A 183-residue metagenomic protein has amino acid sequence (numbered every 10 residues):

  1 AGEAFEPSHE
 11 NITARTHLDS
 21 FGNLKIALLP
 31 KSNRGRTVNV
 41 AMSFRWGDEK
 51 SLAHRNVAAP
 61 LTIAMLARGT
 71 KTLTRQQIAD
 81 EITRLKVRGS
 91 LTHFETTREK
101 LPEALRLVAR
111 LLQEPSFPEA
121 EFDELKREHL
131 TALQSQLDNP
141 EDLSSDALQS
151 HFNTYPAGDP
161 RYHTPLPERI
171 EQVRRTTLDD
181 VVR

Functional and structural regions predicted by a protein language model:
A1-L85, H93, R106, V182-R183: His/Glu-rich zincin catalytic helix
A79-R183: Acidic/histidine-enriched segments that form metal/cofactor-coordinating and catalytic pocket/exosite environments
